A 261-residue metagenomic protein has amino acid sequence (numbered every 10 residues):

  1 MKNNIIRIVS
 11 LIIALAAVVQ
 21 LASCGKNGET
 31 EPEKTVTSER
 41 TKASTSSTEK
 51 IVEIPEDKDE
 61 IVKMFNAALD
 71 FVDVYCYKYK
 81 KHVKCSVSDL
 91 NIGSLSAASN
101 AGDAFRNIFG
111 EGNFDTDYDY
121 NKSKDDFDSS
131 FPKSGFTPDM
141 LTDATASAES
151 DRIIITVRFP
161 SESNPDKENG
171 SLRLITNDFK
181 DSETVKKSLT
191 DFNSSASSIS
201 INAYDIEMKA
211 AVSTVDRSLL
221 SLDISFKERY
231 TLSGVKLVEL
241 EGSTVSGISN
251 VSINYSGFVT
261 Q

Functional and structural regions predicted by a protein language model:
M1-V9: Bacterial N-terminal signal peptides that target proteins for export
I12-A16: Repetitive helical segments and hydrophobic/amphipathic motifs
V19-S23: C-terminal motif of bacterial Sec signal peptides marking the signal peptidase cleavage site
N27-Q261: Subset-of-secretome marker
